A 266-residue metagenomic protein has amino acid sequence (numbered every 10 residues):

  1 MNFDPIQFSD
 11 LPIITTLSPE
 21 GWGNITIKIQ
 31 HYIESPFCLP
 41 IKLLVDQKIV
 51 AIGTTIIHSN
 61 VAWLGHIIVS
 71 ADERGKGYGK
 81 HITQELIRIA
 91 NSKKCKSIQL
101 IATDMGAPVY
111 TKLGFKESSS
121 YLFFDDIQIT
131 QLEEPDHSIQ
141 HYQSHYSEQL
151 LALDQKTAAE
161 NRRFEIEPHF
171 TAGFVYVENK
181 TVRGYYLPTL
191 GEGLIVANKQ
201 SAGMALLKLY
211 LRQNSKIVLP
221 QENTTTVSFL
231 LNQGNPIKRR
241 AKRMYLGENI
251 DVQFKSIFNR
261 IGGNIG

Functional and structural regions predicted by a protein language model:
Q7-L17, Q131-E134, Q143-L153, V252-G263: A short, well-structured alpha-helix characteristic of acyl/acetyltransferase catalytic modules
F8-S70, N161-N198: A conserved beta-strand-loop-helix scaffold within acyl/acetyltransferase catalytic domains
V69, G75-R88, K199-R212, S228: Conserved acetyl-CoA-binding loop-helix of GNAT-fold acetyltransferases
G79-I101, A107, S119-I127: Glycine/small-residue-rich loop that forms an oxyanion/phosphate-binding "nest" at active or ligand-binding sites
A90-T103, Q213-E222, A241: Conserved GNAT acetyl-CoA-binding A-motif
N91, G114-G191: Amide-forming acyltransferase catalytic core, primarily the GNAT-like/NAT-type and related acyltransferase folds
L113-E133, V196, I217-G266: Active-site/acyl-donor-binding loops of N-acyltransferases
R183-L219: Flexible loop/N-cap segments at domain edges
